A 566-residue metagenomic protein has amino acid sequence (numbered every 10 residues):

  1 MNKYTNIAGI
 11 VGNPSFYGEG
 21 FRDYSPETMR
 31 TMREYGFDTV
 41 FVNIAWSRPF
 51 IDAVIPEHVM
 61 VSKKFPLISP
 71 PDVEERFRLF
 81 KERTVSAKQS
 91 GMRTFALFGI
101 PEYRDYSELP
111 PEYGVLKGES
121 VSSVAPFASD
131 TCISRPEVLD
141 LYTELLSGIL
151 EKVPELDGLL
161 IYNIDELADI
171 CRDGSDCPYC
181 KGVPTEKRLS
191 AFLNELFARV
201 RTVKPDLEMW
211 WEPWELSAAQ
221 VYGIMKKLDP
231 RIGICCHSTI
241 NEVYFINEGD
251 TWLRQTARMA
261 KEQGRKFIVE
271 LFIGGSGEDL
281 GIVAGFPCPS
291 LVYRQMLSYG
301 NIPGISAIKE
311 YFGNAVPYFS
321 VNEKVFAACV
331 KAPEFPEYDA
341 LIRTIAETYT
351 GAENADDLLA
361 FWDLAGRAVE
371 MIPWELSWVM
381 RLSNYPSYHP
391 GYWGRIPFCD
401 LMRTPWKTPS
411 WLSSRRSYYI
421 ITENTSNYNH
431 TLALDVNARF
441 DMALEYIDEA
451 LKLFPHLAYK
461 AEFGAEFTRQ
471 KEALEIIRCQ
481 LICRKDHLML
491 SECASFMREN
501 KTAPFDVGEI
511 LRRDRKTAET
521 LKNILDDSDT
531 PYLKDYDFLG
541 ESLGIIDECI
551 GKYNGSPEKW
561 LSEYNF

Functional and structural regions predicted by a protein language model:
M1-G12, F21-S25, R30-R33, F50 (+3 more regions): Substrate-binding groove of N-acetylhexosamine-processing glycoside hydrolases
T28-M29, R33-R76, Y103-A125, V269-E270 (+3 more regions): Aromatic-lined carbohydrate-binding/catalytic grooves of carbohydrate-active enzymes
R48-D105, T185, L189-F192, L196-R201: Aromatic-lined substrate-binding rim segments of carbohydrate-active enzymes
R76, F80-R93, D130-N163, F192-R199 (+3 more regions): An active-site-proximal structural segment forming one wall of the substrate-binding cleft that immediately precedes
A96-G148, K266-I268, P289, Y293: Active-site-adjacent "subsite" loops/lids of carbohydrate-active enzymes
A125, S129-R135, N163-R201: Active-site cleft segment of glycoside hydrolase catalytic domains centered on the general acid/base Glu
